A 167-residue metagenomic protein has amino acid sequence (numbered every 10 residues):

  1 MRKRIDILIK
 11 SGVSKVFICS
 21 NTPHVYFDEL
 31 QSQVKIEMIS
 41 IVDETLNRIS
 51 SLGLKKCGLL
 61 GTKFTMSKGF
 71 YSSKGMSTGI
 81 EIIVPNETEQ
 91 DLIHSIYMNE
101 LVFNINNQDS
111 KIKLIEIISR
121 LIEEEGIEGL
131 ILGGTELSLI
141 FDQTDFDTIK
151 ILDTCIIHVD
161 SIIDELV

Functional and structural regions predicted by a protein language model:
M1-V167: Non-catalytic structural scaffold of enzyme domains
